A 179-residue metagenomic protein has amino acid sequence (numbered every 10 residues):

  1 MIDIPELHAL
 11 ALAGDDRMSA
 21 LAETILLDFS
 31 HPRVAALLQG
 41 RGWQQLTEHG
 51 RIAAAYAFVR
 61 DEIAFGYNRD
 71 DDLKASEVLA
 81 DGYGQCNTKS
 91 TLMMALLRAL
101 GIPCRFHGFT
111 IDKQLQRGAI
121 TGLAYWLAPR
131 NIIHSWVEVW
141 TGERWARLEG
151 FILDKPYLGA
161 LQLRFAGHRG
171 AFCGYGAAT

Functional and structural regions predicted by a protein language model:
M1-D81: Secondary-structure boundary elements
E6-R17, I111-T179: His-Asp-centered catalytic microenvironments across diverse enzyme cores, prominently the transglutaminase-like
A22, L38, V59, L97 (+3 more regions): Generic structural hydrophobic/aromatic packing signal, biased to beta-strands
D61-E62, A99-P103, W140, F151-D154: Short hydrophobic alpha-helical module
N68-I133: Active-site neighborhood of thiol-dependent amide/isopeptide-bond enzymes
